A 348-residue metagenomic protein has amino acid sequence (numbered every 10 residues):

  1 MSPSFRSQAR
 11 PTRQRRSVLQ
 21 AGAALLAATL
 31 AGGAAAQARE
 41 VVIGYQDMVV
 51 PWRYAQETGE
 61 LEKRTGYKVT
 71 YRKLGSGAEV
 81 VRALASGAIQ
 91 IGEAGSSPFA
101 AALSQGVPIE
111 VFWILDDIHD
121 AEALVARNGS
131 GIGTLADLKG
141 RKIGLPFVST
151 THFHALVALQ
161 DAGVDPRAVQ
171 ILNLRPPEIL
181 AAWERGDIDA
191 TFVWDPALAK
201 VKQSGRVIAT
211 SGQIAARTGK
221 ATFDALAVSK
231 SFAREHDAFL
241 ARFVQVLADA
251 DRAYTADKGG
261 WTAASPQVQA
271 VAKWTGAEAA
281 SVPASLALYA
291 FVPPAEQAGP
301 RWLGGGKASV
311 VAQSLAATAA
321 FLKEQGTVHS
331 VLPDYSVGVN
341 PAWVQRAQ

Functional and structural regions predicted by a protein language model:
Q8-L25: N-terminal secretory signal peptides and thylakoid transit peptides that target proteins across membranes
A31-G33: N-terminal signal peptide c-region/cleavage motif recognized by signal peptidases
Q37-E178, D189-D195, S211-G212: Short, glycine-/small- and polar/acidic-enriched structural segments that line small-molecule recognition paths
V107, V164, A277, T327-V328: Helix N-cap/coil-helix junction residues
E178-G276: Pocket-lining segment of extracytoplasmic ligand-binding domains
R234-E324: Secondary-structure end/capping motifs
V311-Q348: Conserved C-terminal helix/tail region of periplasmic/extracytoplasmic solute-binding proteins
